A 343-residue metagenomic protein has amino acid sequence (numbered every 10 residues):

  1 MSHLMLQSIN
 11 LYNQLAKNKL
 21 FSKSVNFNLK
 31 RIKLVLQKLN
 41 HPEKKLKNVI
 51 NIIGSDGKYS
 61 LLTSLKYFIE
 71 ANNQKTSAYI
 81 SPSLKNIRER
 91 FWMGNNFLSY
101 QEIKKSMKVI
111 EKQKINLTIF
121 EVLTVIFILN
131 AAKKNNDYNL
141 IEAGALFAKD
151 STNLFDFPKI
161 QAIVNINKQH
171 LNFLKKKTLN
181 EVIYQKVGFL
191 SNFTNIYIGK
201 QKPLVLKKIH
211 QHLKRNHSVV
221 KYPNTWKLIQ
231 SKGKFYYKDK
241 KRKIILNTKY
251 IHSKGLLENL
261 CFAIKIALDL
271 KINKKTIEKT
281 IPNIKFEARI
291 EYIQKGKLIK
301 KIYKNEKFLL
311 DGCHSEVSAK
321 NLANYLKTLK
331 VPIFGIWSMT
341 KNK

Functional and structural regions predicted by a protein language model:
M1-G54, Y67-N72, Y79, I115: Short functional linear segments
L29, L36-Q37, P42-K47, A71-D156 (+3 more regions): ATP-dependent carboxylate-amine ligase catalytic core
K47, K134-E142, P158-K279: Acidic, Mg2+-coordinating active-site environments of NTP-dependent enzymes
N48-V49, N73-K75, K307, P332: Residues that mark the start of a beta-strand
S60-S64: Hydrophobic positions on the alpha1 helix immediately C-terminal to the Walker A/P-loop
L65, F127, K207-H210: Aromatic/hydrophobic pocket-lining residues that form π-stacking "cages" and hydrophobic walls in ligand
L65-E70, A131, L213, L326: Hydrophobic alpha-helical packing residues
Y138, K149-A162, N167-L171, E181 (+1 more regions): Nucleotide phosphate-binding/pyrophosphate-handling subdomain across enzymes that bind or process nucleotide phosphates
